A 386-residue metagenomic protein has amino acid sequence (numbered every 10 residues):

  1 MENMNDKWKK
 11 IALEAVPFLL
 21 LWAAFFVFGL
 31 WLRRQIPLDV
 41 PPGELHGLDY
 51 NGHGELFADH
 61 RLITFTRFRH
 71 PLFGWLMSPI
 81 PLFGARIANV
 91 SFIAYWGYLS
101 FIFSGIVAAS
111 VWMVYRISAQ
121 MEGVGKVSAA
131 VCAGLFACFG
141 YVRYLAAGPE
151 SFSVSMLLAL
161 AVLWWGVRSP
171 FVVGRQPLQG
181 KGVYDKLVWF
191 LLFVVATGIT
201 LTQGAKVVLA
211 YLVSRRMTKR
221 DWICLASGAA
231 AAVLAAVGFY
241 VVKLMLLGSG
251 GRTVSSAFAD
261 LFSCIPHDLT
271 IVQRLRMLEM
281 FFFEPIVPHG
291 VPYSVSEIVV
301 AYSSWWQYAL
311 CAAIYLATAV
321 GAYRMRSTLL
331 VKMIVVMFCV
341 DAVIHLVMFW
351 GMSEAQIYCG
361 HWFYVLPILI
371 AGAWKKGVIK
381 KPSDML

Functional and structural regions predicted by a protein language model:
A24-L30, C224-L310: Membrane-lumen/periplasm interface segments of specific transmembrane helices in polyprenyl phosphate-linked
F28-L56, T64-I80: Extracytoplasmic catalytic/substrate-binding loops of multi-pass membrane glycan-assembly enzymes
F101-E122, A317-G321: Transmembrane-helix motifs of polytopic, lipid-linked glycan transferases
M113, P288-Y293, S304-T328: Hydrophobic, aromatic-rich transmembrane alpha-helices and their immediate juxtamembrane boundary segments
V114-C138, K332: Transmembrane-helix signature of polytopic, membrane-embedded enzymes that assemble or transfer cell-envelope glycans
Y144-F152: Short acidic/glycine- and proline-prone juxtamembrane loop motifs at membrane-interface regions of multi-pass membrane
V154-G174, D185, V365-L369: Specific aromatic-rich, kink-prone transmembrane helix
Q179-R216: Membrane-interface alpha helices of multi-pass inner-membrane proteins
